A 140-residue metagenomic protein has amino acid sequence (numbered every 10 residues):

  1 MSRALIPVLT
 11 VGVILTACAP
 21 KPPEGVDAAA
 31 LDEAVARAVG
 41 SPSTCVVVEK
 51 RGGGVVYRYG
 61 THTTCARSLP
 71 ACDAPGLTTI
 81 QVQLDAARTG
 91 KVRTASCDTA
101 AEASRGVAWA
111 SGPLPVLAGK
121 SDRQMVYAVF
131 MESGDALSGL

Functional and structural regions predicted by a protein language model:
M1-T16: Sec-dependent bacterial lipoprotein signal peptides
C18-C45, K50, V55-L140: Non-catalytic interaction/Regulatory regions outside core domains
